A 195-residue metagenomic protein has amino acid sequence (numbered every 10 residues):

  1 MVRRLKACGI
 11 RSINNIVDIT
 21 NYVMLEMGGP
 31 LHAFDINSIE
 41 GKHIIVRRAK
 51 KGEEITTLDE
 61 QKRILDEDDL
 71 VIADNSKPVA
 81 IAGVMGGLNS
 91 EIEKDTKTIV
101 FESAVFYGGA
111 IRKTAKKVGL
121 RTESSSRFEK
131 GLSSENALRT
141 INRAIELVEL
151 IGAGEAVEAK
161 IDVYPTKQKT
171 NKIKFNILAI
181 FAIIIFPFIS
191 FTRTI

Functional and structural regions predicted by a protein language model:
M1-I195: RNA/tRNA-interacting regions in translation and RNA-turnover enzymes
